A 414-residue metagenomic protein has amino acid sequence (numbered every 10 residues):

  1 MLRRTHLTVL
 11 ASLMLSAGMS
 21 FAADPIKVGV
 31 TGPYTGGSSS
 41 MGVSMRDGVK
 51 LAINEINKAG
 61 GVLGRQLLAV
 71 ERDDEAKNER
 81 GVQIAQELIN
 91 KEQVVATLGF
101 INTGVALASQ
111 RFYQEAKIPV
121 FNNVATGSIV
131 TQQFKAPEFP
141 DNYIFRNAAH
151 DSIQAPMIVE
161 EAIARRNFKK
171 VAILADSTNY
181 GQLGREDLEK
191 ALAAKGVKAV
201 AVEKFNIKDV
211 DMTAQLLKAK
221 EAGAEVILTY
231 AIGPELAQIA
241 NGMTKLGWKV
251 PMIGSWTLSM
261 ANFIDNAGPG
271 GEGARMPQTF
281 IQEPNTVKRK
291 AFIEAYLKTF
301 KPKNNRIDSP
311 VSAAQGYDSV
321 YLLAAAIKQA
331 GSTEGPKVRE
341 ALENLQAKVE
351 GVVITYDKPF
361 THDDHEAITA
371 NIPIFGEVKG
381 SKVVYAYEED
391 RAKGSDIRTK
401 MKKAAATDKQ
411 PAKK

Functional and structural regions predicted by a protein language model:
M1-F21: Gram-negative bacterial Sec-dependent N-terminal signal peptides
L2-T5, A22-K414: Extracytosolic ligand-binding ectodomains
